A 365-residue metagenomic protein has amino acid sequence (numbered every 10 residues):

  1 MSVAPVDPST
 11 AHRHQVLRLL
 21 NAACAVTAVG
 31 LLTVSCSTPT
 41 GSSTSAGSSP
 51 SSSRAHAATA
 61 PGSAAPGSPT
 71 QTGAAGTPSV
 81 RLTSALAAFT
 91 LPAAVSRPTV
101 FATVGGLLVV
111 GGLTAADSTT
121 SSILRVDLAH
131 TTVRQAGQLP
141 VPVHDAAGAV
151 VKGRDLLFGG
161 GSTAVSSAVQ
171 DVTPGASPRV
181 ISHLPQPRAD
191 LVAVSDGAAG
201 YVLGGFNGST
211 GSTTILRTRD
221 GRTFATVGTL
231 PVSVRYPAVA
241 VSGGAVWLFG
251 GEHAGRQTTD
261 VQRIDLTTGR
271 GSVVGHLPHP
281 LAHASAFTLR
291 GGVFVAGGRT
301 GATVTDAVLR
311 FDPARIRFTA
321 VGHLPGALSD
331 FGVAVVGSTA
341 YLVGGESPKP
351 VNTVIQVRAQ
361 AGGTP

Functional and structural regions predicted by a protein language model:
M1-L17: N-terminal secretory signal peptides that target proteins for export/translocation
S2, H12, A22-A25, G76: Generic short amphipathic/hydrophobic targeting helices enriched at N-termini, encompassing Sec-type signal peptides
V3, S37-S43, G47, R54-P365: Kelch-like beta-propeller repeat domains
V6-A11, L31, S49, Q360: Intrinsic disorder/low-complexity segments
V6-S9, A23, L248: Generic hydrophobic alpha-helical membrane-segment signal
L17-V29: Sec-dependent N-terminal signal peptides
T33-S35: C-terminal motif of bacterial Sec signal peptides marking the signal peptidase cleavage site
